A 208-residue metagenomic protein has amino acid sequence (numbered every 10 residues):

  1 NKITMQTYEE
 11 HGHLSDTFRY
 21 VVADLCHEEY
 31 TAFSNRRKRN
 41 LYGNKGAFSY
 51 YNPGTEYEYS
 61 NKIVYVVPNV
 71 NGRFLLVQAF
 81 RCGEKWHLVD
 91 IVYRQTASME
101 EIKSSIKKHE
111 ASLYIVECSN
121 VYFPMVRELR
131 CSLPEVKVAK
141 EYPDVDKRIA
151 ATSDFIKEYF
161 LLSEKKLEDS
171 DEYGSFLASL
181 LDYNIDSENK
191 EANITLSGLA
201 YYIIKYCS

Functional and structural regions predicted by a protein language model:
N1, K147-Y159, L177-L181: Short, surface-exposed amphipathic charged segments that create phosphate/polyanion-binding patches used for binding
N1-K137, S163-S208: RNase H-like, metal-dependent nuclease domains and their acidic two-metal-ion catalytic environment used
P134-R148: Conserved phosphate-binding/catalytic loops in two-lobed NTP-binding clefts
